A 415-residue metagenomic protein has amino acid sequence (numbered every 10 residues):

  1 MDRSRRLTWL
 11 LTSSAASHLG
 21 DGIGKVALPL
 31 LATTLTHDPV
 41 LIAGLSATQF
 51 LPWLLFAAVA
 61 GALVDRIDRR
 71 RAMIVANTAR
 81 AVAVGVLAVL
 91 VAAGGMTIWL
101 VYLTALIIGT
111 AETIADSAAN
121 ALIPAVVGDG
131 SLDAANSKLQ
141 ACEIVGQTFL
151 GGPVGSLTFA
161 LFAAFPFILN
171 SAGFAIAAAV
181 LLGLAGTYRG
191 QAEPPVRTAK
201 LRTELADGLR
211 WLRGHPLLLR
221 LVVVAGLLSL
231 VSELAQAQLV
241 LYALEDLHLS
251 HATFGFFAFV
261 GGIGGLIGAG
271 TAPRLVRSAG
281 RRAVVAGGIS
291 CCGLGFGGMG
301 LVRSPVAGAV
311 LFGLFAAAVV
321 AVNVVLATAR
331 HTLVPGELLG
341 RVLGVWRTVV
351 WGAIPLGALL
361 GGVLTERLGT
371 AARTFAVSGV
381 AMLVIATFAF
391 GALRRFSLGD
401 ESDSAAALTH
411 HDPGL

Functional and structural regions predicted by a protein language model:
M1-L415: Alpha-helical transmembrane-bundle signature of multi-pass membrane transport and export proteins
